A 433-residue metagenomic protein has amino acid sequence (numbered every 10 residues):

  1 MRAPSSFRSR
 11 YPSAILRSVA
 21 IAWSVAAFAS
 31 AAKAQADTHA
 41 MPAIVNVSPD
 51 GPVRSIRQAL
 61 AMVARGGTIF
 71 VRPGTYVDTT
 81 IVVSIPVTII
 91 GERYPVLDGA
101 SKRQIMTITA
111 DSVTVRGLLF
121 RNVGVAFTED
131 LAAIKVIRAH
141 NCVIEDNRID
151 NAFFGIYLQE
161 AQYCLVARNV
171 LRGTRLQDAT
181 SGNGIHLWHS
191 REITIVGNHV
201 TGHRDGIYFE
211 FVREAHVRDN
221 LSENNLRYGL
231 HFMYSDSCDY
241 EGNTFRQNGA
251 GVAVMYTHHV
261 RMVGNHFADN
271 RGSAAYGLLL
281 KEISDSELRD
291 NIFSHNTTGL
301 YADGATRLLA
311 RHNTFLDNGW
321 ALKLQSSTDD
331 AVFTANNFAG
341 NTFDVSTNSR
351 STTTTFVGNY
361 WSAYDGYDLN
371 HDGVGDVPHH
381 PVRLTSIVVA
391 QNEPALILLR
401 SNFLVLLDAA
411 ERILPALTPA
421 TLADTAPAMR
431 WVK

Functional and structural regions predicted by a protein language model:
A43-R72, Y76-V77: Acidic Gly/Asp/Thr-rich repetitive segments characteristic of extracellular carbohydrate-active and adhesion proteins
R57, M62-R65, Y76-I90, L97-N141 (+2 more regions): Extracellular beta-strand-rich solenoid/capping regions of secreted or surface-exposed proteins that bind or remodel
A64, S84-I85, E92, A110-D111 (+24 more regions): Parallel beta-helix/beta-solenoid
G99-T107, F127-V136, N151-L158, D178-W188 (+6 more regions): Extracellular beta-strand/beta-solenoid scaffold signature
Q159-G249, A253-V260, F267: Solenoidal tandem-repeat scaffolds enriched in leucines and small polar residues
Y228-N318: Eukaryotic tandem repeat interaction scaffolds
S273-G277, S286-R289, L308, H312 (+1 more regions): Functionally critical loop-and-helix segments that line ligand-binding/catalytic clefts of soluble enzyme domains
